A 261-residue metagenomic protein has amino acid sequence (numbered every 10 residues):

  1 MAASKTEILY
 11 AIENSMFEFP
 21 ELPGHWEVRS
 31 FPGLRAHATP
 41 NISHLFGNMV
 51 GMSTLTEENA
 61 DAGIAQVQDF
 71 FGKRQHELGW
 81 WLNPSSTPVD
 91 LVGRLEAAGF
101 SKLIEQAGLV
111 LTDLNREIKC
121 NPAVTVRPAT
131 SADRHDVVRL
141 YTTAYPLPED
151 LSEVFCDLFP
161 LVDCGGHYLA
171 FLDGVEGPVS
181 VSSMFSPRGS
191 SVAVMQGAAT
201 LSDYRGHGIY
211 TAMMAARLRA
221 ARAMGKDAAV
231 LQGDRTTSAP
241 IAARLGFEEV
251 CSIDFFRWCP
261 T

Functional and structural regions predicted by a protein language model:
M1-G72, T87, D150: N-terminal charged segments
M1-S15, G51, L55-E57, Q106-A107 (+2 more regions): Short amphipathic alpha-helix that is part of the acyltransferase structural core
P20-E27, Q75-E77, L103-E105, F159-L169 (+1 more regions): A short helix-loop-beta-strand connector motif used in the catalytic cores of GNAT acetyltransferases and, in some
E27-P32, D90-S101, G166-S180: Conserved beta-hairpin
I42-M49, L103, S186-Q196, R205: A conserved beta-turn-beta hairpin within the catalytic core of GNAT-like acetyltransferases that forms part
E58-R134, L231, D254-W258: Acyl-donor-binding surface of acyltransferase catalytic domains
A60-Q68, G197-T200, G206-A223, P240 (+1 more regions): Conserved acetyl-CoA-binding loop-helix of GNAT-fold acetyltransferases
P148-S202: A conserved beta-strand-loop-helix scaffold within acyl/acetyltransferase catalytic domains
